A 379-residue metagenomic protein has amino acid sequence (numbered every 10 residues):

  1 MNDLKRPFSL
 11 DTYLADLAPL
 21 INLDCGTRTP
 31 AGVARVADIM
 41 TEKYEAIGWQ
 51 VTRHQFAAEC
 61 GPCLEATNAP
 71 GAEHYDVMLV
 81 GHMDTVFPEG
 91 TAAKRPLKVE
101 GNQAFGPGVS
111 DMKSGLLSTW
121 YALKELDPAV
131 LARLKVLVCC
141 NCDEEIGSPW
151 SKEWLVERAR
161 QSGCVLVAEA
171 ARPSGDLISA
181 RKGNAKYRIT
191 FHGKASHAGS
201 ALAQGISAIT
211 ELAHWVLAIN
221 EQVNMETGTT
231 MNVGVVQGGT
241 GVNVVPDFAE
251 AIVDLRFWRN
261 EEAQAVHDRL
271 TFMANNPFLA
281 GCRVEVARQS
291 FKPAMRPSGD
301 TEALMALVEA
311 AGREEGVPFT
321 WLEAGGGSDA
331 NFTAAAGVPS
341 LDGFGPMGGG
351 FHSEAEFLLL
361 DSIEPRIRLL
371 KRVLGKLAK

Functional and structural regions predicted by a protein language model:
M1-N2, F8, C25, A57 (+3 more regions): Metal-dependent amide/peptide-bond hydrolase catalytic core, centered on the "pita-bread" metallohydrolase fold
N2-P107, L131, G312, A330: Acidic/His- and Gly-rich active-site-bordering loop/insert found across diverse amide/peptide-bond hydrolases
M78, K135-C139, E285: A structural signal for isolated positions on well-ordered beta-strands in alpha/beta enzyme cores
M83-D84, Q103, C139-I146, E169-R172 (+2 more regions): Acidic, glycine-rich active-site loops and adjacent beta-strand->loop/helix elements that engage anionic groups
D84-E100, L166, A180-T190, A310 (+1 more regions): Acidic-glycine-rich active-site phosphate/pyrophosphate-binding loop
F87, Q103-L117, H197: Glycine/serine-rich anion-binding loops at beta->alpha junctions that coordinate negatively charged ligand groups
M112-K182, N224, A378-K379: Acidic/histidine-rich catalytic neighborhood of metal-dependent amide-processing enzymes
